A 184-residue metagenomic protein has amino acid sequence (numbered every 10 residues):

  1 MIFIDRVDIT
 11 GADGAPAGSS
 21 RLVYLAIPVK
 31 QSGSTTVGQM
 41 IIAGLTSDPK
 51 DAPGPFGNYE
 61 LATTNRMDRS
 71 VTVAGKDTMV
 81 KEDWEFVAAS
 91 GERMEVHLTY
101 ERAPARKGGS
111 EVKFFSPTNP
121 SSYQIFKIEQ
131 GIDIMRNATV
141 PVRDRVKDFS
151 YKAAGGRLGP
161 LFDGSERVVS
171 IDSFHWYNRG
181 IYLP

Functional and structural regions predicted by a protein language model:
M1-R6: N-terminal ordered "arm"
I9-S90: Aromatic- and glycine-enriched beta-alpha-beta binding-site module
A62-P184: Interaction-surface and assembly-scaffold signal
